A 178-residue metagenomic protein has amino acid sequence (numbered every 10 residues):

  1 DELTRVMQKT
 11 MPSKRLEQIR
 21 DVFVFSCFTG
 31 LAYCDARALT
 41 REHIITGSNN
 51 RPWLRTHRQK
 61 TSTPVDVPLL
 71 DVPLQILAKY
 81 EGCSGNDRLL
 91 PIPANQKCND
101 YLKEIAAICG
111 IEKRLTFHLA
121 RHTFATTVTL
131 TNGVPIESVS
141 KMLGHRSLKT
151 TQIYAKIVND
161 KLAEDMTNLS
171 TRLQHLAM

Functional and structural regions predicted by a protein language model:
D1-M7, T29, A38-L77: Conserved tyrosine-mediated DNA breakage-rejoining catalytic core shared by Y-recombinases
D1-Y33, R51, C83, N132: Basic, Lys/Arg- and aromatic-enriched nucleic-acid-binding interface segment
M11, N50-P52, K97, T127 (+2 more regions): Catalytic cores of nucleotide-enabled group-transfer and carboxylate-activating enzymes in metabolic and assembly-line
Q18-V22, P93-N95, E112-N132: Short basic/aromatic active-site micro-motif
V24, F28, C34, E104 (+2 more regions): C-terminal catalytic core of tyrosine-transesterase DNA break-rejoin enzymes
R58-S62, N95, L143-N168: Catalytic-site neighborhood detector that most strongly recognizes the C-terminal catalytic loop/helix of tyrosine
Q59-A78, S84-E104: C-terminal catalytic core of Y-nucleophile DNA break-rejoin enzymes
L169-M178: C-terminal secondary-structure termini that scaffold catalytic or DNA-interacting sites
